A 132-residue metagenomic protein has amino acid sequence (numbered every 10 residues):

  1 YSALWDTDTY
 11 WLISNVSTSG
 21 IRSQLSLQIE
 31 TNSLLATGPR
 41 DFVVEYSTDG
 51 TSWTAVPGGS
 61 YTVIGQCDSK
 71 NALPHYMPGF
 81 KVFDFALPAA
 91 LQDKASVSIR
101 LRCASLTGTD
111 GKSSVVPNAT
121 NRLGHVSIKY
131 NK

Functional and structural regions predicted by a protein language model:
Y1-I21, R122: Surface-exposed, low-complexity/disordered Ser/Thr/Gly/Pro/Asn-rich loops and linkers
D8, T18-Q28, P39, K94: Extended extracellular/luminal ectodomain segments enriched in beta-structured repeat modules
L12, S26-Q28, V43, D84 (+1 more regions): Beta-strand secondary-structure signal
V16-T18, Q28-L35, A104: Solvent-exposed strand-to-loop "edge" motifs in beta-rich extracellular domains
L34-A36, W53, P57-K132: Terminal, low-complexity interaction segments
A36-V43: Short coil-to-beta strand junction motifs in C2/discoidin
E45-S47: Conserved Ser/Thr-centered positions that define the repeating blades of beta-propeller domains
